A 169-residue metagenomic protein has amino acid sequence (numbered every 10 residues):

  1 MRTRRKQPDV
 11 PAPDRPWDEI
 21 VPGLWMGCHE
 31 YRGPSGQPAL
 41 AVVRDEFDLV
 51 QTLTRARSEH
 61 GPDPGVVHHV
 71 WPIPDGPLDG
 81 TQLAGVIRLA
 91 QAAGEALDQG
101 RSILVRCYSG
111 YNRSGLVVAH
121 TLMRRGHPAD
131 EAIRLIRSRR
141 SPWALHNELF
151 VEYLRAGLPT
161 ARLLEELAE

Functional and structural regions predicted by a protein language model:
M1-P11: N-terminal glycine-/charge-rich "phosphate-binding" loop or analogous flexible N-terminal tail
T3-R5, Q91, R113: Intrinsically disordered, low-complexity segments enriched in polar/charged residues with Gly/Pro, especially when
D9-S102, M123-G157, L163: Cysteine-based protein phosphatase catalytic domain of the PTP/DSP
G100-A119, M123: A phosphate-binding catalytic loop at a beta-strand-loop-alpha-helix junction that coordinates phosphoryl groups
R162-E169: A cross-kingdom feature marking charged/low-complexity
